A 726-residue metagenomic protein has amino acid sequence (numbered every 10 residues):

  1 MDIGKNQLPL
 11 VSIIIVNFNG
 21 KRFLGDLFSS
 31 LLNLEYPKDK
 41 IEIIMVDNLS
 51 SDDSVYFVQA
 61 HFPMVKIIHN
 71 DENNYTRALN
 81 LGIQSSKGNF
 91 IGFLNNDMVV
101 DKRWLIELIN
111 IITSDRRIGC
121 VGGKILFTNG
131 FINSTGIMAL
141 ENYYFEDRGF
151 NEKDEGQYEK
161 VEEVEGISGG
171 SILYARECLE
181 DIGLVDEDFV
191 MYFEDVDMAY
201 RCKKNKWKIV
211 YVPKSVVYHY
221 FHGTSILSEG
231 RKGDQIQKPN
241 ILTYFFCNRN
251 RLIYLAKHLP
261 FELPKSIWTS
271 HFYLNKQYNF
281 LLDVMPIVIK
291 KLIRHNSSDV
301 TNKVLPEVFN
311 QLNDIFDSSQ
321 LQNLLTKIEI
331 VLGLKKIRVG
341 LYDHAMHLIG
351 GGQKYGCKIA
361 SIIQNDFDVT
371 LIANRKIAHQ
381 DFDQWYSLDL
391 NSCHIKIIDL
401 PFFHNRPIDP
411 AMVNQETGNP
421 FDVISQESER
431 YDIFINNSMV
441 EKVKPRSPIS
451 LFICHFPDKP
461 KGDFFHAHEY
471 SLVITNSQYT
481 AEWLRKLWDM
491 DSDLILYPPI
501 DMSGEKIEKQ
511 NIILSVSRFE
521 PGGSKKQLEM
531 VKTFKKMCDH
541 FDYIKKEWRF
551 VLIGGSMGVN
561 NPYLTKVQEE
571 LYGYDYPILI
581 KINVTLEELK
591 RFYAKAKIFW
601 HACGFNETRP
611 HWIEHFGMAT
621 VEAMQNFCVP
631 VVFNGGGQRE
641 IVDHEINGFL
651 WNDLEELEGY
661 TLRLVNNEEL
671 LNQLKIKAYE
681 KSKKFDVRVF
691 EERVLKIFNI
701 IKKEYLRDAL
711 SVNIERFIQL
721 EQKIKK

Functional and structural regions predicted by a protein language model:
P9, V16, L341, I474 (+3 more regions): Conserved donor-binding/catalytic core segment of Leloir-type glycosyltransferases
S29-D39: Short, acidic, metal-binding catalytic loop of nucleotide-sugar glycosyltransferases
S30, D47-Y56, M557: A conserved acidic beta->alpha catalytic loop
N70, H644-E645, F649-E655, R663-E668: Conserved acidic donor-binding segment of nucleotide-sugar-dependent glycosyltransferases
M98-A139: Conserved donor NDP-sugar-binding/catalytic core segment of glycosyltransferases
E165-T224, E622: A short, conserved alpha-helix in the catalytic core of glycosyltransferases
F261-L334: Non-catalytic, C-terminal membrane-associated alpha-helical segments of glycosyltransferases
G554, L564-K590: Nucleotide-activated donor-binding/catalytic signature segment of Leloir-type glycosyltransferases, i.e., the conserved
